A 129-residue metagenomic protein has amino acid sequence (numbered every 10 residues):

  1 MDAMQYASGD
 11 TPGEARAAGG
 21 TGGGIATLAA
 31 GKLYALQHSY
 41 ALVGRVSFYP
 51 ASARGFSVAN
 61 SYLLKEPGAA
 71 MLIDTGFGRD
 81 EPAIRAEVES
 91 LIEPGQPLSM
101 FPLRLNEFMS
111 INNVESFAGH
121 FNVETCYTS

Functional and structural regions predicted by a protein language model:
M1-A69: Zn-dependent metallo-beta-lactamase
P12, T27, F121-S129: Metallo-beta-lactamase
M71-I73: Conserved catalytic cores of phosphodiester-cleaving nucleases, focusing on short active-site segments
F77: Short, glycine/acidic-enriched loop or turn micro-motifs at the edges of active sites
D80-Y127: Active-site metal-binding motif and surrounding structural segment of the metallo-beta-lactamase
